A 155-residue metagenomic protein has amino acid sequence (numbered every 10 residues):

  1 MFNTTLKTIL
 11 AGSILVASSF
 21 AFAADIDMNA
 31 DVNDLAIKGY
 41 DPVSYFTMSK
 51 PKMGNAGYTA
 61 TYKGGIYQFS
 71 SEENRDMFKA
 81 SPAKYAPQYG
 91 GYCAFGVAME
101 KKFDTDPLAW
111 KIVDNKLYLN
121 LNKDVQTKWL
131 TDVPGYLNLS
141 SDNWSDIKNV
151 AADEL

Functional and structural regions predicted by a protein language model:
M1-L10: Bacterial N-terminal signal peptides that target proteins for export
I9-S18: Bacterial N-terminal signal peptides
F22-L155: Charged, low-complexity intrinsically disordered segments
